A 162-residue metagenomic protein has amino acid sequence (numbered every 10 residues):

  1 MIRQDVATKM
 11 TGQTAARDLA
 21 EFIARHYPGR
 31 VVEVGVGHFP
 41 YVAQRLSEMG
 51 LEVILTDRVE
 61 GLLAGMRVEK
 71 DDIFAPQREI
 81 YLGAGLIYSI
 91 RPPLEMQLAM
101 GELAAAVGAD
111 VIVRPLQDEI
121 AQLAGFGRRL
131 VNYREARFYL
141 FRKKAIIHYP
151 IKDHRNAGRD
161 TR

Functional and structural regions predicted by a protein language model:
M1-Y27: S-adenosyl-L-methionine
P28-H38: Conserved class I S-adenosyl-L-methionine
H38-M49: Conserved SAM-binding loop of SAM-dependent methyltransferases across substrates and taxa, primarily the Class I
V53-D57: Conserved SAM-binding motif I beta-strand of class I
G65-P76: Conserved SAM-binding strand-loop segment of SAM-dependent methyltransferases
R78-L86: A short acidic, Gly/Pro-enriched loop at the edge of an enzyme's catalytic core that lines a small-molecule cofactor
G85-Q97: A short SAM/SAH-binding and catalytic strip from SAM-dependent methyltransferases
L94-Y149: C-terminal substrate-binding/active-site "lid" region of AdoMet-derived donor-dependent transferases
